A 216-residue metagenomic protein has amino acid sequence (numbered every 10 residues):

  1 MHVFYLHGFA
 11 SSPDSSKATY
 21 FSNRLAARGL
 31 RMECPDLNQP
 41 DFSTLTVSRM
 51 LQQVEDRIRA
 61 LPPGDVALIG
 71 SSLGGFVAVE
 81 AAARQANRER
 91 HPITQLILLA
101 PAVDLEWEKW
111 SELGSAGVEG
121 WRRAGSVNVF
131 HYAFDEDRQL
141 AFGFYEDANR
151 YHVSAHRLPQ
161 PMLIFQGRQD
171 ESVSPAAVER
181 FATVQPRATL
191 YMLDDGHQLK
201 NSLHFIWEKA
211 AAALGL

Functional and structural regions predicted by a protein language model:
M1-L37: Short, surface-exposed "cap/lid" segments of acyl-processing enzymes
Y5-F9, I69, L99, F165: Short hydrophobic segments within beta-strands
A10, D36-F42, V103, H197: Alpha/beta-hydrolase active-site loop signature
S15-S22, S48, S174-E179: Short, surface-exposed alpha-helical segments at coil->helix boundaries
D41-A60: Alpha/beta-hydrolase active-site loop
I69-A78: Gly/Ala-rich beta-loop-alpha elbow adjacent to hydrolase catalytic centers
E80-R84, R180: Active-site signature of alpha/beta-hydrolase-fold catalytic machinery across serine- and Asp/Cys-nucleophile hydrolases
E89-V184, A188-L216: The alpha/beta-hydrolase serine catalytic core
